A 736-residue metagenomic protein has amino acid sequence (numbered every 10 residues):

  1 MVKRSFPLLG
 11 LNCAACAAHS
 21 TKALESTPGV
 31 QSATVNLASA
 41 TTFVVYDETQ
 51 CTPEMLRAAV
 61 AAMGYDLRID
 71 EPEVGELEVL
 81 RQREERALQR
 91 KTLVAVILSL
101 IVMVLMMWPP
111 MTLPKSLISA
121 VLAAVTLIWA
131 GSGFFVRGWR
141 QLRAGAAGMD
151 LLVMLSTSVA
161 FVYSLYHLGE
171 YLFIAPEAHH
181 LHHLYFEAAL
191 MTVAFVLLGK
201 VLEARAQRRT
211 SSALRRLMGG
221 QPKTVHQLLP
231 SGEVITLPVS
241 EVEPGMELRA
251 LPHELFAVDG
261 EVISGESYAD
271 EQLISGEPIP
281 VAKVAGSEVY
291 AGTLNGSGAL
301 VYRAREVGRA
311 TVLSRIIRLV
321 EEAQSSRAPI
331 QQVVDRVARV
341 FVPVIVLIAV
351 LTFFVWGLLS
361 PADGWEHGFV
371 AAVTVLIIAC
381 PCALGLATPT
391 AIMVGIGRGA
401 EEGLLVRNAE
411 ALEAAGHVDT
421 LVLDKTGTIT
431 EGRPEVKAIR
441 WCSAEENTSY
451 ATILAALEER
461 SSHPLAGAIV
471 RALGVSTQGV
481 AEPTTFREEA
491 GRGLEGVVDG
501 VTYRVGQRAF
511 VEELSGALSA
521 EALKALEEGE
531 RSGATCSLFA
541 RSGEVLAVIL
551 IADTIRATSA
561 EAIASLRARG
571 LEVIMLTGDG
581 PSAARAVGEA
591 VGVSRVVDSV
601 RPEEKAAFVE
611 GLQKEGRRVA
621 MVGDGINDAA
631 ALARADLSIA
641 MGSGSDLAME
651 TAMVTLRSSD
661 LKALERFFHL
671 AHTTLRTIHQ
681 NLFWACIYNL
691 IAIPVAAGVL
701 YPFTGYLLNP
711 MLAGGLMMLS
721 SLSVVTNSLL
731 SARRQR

Functional and structural regions predicted by a protein language model:
M1-S116, Q207, R216, E233-T236 (+6 more regions): Flexible metal-binding regulatory segments at protein termini and peripheral loops
M1-V2, A18, V406, G500 (+2 more regions): Conserved ATP-binding TGD loop and adjacent catalytic N/P-domain core of P-type ATPases
P28-Q50, E54, H183-F186, R215-A310 (+3 more regions): Conserved cytosolic catalytic loops of P-type ATPases
A87-T224, R336, P343-V344, G368 (+2 more regions): Transmembrane helix-loop-helix hairpins at the membrane interface
W108-T112, R143, V162, R398 (+8 more regions): Membrane-embedded alpha-helical bundles of multi-pass transporters
E177, L190-P252, K283, V406 (+2 more regions): Juxtamembrane coupling segments of multi-pass membrane pumps/enzymes
I274, V333, V370, C380-L457 (+3 more regions): Conserved catalytic phosphorylation-site environment of P-type ATPases
T293, D419-S462, R492-I574, M653-V654 (+1 more regions): ATP-driven catalytic headpiece of P-type ATPases
